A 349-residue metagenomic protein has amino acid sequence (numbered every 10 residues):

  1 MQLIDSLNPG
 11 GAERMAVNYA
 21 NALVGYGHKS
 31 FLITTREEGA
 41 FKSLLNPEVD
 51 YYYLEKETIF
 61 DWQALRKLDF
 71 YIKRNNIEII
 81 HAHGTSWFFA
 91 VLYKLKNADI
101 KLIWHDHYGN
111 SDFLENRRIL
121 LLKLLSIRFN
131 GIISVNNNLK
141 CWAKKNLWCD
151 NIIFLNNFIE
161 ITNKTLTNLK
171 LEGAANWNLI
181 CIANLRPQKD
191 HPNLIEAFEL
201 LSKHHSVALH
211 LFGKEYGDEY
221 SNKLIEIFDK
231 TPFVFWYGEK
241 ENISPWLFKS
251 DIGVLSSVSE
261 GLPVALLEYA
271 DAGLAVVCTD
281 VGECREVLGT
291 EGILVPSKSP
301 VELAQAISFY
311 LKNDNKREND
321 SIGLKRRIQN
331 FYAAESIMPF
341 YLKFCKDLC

Functional and structural regions predicted by a protein language model:
Q2-G10, R14-Q63, K144, F154 (+1 more regions): N-terminal strand-loop element at the rim of the active site of nucleotide-sugar-dependent glycosyltransferases
G10-N18, W177, R186-L200, E219-N222 (+1 more regions): A conserved mid-protein helix/loop that constitutes part of the nucleotide-sugar donor-binding site
T34, A275-C278: Short hydrophobic beta-strand element within catalytic cores of glycosyltransferases and related nucleotide-activated
G39-L44, H210-P232: Short, structured helix-loop element that forms part of the nucleotide-activated donor/catalytic region
A82-F88, D106: Short His-centered aromatic/hydrophobic patch
I127-F154, I159-N163: A short, active-site helix/loop in glycosyltransferases that binds the activated sugar's phosphate group
E239, V258: Aromatic "clamp/platform" in nucleotide-sugar-dependent glycosyltransferases that forms part of the donor/acceptor
T290-P300, F309-N315: Conserved acidic donor-binding segment of nucleotide-sugar-dependent glycosyltransferases
